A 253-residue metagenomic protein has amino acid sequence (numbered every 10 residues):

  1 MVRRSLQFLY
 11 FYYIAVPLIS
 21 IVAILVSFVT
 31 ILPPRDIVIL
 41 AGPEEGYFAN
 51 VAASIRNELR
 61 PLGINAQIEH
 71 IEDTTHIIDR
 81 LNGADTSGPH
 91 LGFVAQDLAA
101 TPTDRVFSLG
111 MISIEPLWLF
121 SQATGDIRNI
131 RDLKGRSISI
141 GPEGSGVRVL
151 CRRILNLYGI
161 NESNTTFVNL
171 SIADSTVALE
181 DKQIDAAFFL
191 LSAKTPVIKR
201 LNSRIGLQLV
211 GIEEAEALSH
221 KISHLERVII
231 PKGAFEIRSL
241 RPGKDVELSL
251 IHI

Functional and structural regions predicted by a protein language model:
F11-S27: Hydrophobic membrane-insertion alpha-helices, especially the h-region of bacterial N-terminal signal peptides
V22-V38: Aromatic-capped interface at the extracytoplasmic side of an N-terminal signal-anchor transmembrane helix
P34-L62, P116-D181: Bilobed "Venus flytrap"/periplasmic-binding protein-like clamshell domains and structurally analogous long
H70-T74, D85-A99, I172, F188-T195 (+1 more regions): Beta->alpha turn/N-cap motifs
N82-V94, P102-P116: Short beta-strand-centered segments that line the small-molecule binding cleft or hinge of alpha/beta clamshell
N82-V94, R136-I138, D181-F189, R204-Q208: Alpha-to-beta junction loops
E162-S249: Pocket-lining segment of extracytoplasmic ligand-binding domains
I251-I253: Conserved small/polar residues in nucleotide/adenosyl-binding loops
